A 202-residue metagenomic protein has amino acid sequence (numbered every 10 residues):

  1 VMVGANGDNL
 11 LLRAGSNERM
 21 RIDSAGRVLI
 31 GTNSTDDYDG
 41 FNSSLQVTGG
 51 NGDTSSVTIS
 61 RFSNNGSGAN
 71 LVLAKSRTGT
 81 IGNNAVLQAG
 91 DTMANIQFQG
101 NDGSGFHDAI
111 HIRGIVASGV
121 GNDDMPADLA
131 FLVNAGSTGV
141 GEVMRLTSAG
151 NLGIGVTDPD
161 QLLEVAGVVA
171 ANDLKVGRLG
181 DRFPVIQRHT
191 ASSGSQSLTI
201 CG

Functional and structural regions predicted by a protein language model:
V1-D108, V116-L152, V156-G202: Trimeric beta-solenoid/beta-helix "fiber body" segments of extracellular/virion adhesins and depolymerases
